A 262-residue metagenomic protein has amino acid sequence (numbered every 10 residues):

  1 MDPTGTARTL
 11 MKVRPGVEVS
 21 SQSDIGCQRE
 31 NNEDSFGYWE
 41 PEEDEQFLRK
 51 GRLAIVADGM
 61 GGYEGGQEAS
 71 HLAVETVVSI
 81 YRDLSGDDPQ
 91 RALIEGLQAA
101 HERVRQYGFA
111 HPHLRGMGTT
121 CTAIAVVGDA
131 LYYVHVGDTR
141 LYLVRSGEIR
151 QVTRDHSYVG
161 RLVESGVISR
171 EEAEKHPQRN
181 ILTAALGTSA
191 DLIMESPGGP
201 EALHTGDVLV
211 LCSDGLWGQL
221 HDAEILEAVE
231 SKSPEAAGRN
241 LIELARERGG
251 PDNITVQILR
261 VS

Functional and structural regions predicted by a protein language model:
M1-S262: PP2C/PPM-type serine/threonine phosphatase catalytic domain
